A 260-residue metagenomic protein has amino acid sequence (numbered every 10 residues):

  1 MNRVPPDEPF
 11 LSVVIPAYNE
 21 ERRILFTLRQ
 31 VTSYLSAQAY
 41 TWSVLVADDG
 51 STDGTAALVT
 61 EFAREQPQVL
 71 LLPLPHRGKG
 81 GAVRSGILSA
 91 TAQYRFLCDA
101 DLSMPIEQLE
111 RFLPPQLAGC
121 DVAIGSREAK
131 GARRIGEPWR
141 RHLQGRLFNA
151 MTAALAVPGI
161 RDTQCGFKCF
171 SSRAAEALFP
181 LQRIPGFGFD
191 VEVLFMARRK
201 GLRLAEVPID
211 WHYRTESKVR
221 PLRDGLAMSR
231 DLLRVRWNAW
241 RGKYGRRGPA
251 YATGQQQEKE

Functional and structural regions predicted by a protein language model:
M1-F10, L155-P158, L181-E260: Hydrophobic helical membrane-anchoring modules
M1-S33, Y40: N-proximal low-complexity "stem/linker" segments adjacent to membrane-targeting elements
A17-Y18, A47-D49: Conserved sequence signature across two-component system core domains
E20-R23, S51, K79, P105: Donor nucleotide-sugar binding loop of glycosyltransferases
T41-L45, A56-S89: Conserved donor nucleotide-binding strand/loop of the catalytic core
D48-A57, L102: A conserved acidic beta->alpha catalytic loop
L74-S89, Y94, I106-F187, R214-R223 (+1 more regions): Acceptor/aglycone-binding surface of glycosyltransferases and processive sugar-polymer synthases
